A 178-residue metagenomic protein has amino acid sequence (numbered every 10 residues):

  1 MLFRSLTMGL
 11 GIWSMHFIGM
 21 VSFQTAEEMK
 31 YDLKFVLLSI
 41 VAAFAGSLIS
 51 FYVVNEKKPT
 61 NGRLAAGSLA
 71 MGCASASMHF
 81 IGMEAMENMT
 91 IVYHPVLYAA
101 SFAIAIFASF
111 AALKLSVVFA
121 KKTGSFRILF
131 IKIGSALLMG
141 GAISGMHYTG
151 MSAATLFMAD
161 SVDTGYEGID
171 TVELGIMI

Functional and structural regions predicted by a protein language model:
M1-L2: Short, small-residue-biased leader/transition segments that mark boundaries at the very start of proteins
S5-E28, F51-Y52, E56, G67-I91 (+1 more regions): A structural feature that tracks compact, well-ordered secondary-structure segments with a strong bias toward
L6, V36-V41, A65-L69, A99-A103 (+1 more regions): Hydrophobic alpha-helical transmembrane segments
E27-Y31, F35, K58-R63, Y93 (+4 more regions): Juxtamembrane/transmembrane-helix boundary motifs in multi-pass membrane proteins
Y31-A45, Y93-A111: Membrane-interface loop-to-helix entry segments
A43-L64, M71, I106-K121, M139: Short helix-perturbing small/polar motifs within transmembrane alpha-helices
V96-I178: Interfacial "cap-and-anchor" motif at the non-cytosolic start of specific transmembrane alpha-helices
